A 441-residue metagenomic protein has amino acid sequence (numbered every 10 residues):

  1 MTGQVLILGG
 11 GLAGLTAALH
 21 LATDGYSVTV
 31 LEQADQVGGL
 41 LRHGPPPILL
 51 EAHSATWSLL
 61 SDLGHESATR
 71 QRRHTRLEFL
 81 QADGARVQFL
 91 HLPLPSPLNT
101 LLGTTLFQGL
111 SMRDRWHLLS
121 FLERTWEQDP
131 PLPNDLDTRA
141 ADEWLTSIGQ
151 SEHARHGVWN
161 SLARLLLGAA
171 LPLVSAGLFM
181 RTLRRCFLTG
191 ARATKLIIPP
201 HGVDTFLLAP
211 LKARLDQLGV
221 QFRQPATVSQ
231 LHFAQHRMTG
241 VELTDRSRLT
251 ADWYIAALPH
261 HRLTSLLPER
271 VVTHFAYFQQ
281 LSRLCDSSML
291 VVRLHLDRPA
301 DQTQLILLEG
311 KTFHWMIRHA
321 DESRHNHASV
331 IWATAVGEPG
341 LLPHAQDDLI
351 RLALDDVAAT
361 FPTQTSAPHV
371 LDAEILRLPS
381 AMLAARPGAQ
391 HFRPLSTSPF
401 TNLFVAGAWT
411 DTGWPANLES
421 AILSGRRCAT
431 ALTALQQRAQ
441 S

Functional and structural regions predicted by a protein language model:
M1-A13: Beta1/beta-strand and adjacent pyrophosphate-binding region of the FAD-binding site in flavoprotein oxidoreductases
A13, Q36, H261: Conserved Rossmann-like nucleotide-cofactor binding loop
A22-H43: Glycine-rich FAD pyrophosphate-binding loop
D24, T75, A226-P343, D347 (+1 more regions): Mid-domain catalytic core of redox enzymes that form a hydrophobic substrate pocket/lid adjacent to a catalytic redox
G38-E51, S120-F121, T125-D129: Glycine-rich active-site loop/strand segments that organize a redox cofactor
T56-W57, S61-D62, E66-M180: Mobile amphipathic helical/loop "lid" adjacent to a hydrophobic cofactor/ligand pocket
T182-D245, L249, W253: Helical element adjacent to the flavin cofactor pocket in flavoenzyme catalytic cores
I306, K311-S441: Conserved flavin/dinucleotide-binding core of flavoenzymes
